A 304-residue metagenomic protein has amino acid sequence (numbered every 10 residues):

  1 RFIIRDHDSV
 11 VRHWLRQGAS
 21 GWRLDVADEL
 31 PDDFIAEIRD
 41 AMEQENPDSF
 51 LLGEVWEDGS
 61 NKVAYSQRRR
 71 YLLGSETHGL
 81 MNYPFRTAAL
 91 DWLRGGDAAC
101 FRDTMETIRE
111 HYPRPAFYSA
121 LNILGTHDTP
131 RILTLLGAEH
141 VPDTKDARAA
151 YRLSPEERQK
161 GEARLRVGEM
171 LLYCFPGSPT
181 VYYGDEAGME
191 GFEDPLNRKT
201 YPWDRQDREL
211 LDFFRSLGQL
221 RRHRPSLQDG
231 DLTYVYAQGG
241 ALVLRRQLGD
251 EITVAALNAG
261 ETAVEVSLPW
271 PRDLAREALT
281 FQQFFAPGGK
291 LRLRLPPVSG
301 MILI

Functional and structural regions predicted by a protein language model:
R1-L15, L165-E169: Short, acidic/polar
S9-V10, S20, D25-A120, L171 (+3 more regions): Active-site-proximal helices and loops of the catalytic beta/alpha 8
Y65-S66, L121-L153, E169-R208: Aromatic/acidic polysaccharide-binding cleft in carbohydrate-active enzymes
R102-E106, P142-R166, H223: Aromatic-anchored helix/helix-loop segment that forms the rim or "lid" of small-molecule/cofactor binding pockets
F214-R224, Q228: Amphipathic alpha-helical
V235-P269: Carbohydrate-binding surface patches
T262-Q283: Beta-strand-rich binding/interaction modules
P287-I304: C-terminal beta-strand-rich structural cap/linker in extracellular carbohydrate-active enzymes
